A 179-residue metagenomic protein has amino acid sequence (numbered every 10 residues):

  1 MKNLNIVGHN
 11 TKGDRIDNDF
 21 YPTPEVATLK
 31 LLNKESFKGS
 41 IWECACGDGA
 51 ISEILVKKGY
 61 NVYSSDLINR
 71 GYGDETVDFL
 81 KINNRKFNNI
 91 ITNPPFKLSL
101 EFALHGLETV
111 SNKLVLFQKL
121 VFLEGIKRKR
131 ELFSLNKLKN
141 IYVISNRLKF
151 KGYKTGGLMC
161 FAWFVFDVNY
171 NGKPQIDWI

Functional and structural regions predicted by a protein language model:
M1-I179: Class I S-adenosyl-L-methionine-dependent methyltransferase catalytic core
